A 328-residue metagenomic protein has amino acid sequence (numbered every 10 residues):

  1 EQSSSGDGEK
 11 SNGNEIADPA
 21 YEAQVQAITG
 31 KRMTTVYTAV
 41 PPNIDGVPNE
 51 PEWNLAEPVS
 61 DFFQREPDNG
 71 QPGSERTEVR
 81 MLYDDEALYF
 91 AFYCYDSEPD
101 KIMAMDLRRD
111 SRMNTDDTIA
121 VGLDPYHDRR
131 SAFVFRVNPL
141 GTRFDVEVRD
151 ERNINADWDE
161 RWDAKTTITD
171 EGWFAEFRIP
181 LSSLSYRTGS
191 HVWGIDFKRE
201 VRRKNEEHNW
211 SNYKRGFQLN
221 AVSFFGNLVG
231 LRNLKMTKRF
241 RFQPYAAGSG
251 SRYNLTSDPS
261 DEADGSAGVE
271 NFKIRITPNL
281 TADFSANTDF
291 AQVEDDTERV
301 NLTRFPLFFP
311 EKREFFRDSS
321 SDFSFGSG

Functional and structural regions predicted by a protein language model:
E1-G328: Structural preference for beta-rich elements and adjacent junctions enriched in aromatics
